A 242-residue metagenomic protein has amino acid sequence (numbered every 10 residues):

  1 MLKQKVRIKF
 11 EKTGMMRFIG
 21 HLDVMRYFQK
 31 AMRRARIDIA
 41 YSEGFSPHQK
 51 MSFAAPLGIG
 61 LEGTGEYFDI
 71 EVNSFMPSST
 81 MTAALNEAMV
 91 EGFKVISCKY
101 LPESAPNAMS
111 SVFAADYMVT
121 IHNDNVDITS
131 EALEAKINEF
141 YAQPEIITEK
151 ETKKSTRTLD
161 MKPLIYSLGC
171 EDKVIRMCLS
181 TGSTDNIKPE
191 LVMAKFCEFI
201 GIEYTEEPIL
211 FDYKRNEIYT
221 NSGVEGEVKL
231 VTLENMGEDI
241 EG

Functional and structural regions predicted by a protein language model:
K3-Q4, K9-E11, M15, I19 (+2 more regions): Extended, well-folded interaction surfaces typified by the phenylalanyl-tRNA synthetase beta subunit core
V6-I8, F68, A115-I121, K173-L179: Short, hydrophobic beta-strand segments
Y41-V72: Short, charge-patterned binding micro-sites
T64-M118: Ordered, amphipathic secondary-structure segments that act as subunit-interaction surfaces in large macromolecular
N73-S78, D124-V126, G182: Helix N-cap motif at beta-to-alpha junctions
M81-M89, S130-Y141, V192-M193: Short amphipathic alpha-helices in soluble, non-transmembrane regions that often serve as interface/regulatory elements
E139-G242: Core RNA-modification/binding signature centered on pseudouridine synthases
